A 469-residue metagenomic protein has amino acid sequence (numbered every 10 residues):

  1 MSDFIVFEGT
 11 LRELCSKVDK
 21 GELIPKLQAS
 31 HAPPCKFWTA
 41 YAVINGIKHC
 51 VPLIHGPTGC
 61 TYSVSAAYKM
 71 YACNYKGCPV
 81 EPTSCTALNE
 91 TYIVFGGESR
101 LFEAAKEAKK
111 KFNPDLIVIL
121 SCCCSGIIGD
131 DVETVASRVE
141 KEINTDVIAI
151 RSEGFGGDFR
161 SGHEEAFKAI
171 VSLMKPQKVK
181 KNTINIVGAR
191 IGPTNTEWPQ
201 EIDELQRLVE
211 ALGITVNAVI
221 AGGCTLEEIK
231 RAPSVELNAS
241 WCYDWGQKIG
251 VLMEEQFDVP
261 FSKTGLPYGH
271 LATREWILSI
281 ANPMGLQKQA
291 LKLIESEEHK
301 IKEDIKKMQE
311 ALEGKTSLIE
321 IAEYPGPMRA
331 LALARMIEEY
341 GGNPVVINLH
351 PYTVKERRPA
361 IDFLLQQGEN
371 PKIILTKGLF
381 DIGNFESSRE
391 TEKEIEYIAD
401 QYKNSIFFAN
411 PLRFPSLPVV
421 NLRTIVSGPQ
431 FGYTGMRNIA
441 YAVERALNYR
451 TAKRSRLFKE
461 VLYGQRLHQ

Functional and structural regions predicted by a protein language model:
M1-Q469: An N-terminal assembly and electron-transfer interface module characteristic of large anaerobic redox and radical
